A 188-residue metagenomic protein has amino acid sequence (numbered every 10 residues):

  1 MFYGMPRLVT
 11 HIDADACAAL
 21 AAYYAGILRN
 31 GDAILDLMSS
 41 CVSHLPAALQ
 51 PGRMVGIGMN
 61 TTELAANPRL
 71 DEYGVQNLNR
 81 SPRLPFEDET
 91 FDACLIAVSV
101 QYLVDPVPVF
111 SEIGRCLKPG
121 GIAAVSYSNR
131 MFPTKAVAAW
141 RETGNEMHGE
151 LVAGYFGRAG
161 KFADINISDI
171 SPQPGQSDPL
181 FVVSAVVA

Functional and structural regions predicted by a protein language model:
M1-N30: Class I SAM-dependent methyltransferase Rossmann-like catalytic core, especially the SAM/SAH-binding loop
A19, T143-N166: Short alpha-helix
A22-L84: Class I SAM-dependent methyltransferase SAM/SAH-binding core
S81-C94: A short acidic, Gly/Pro-enriched loop at the edge of an enzyme's catalytic core that lines a small-molecule cofactor
D92-V107: A short SAM/SAH-binding and catalytic strip from SAM-dependent methyltransferases
V107-I122: A short glycine-rich, Lys/Arg-flanked "PGG" loop and its adjoining helix->strand segment in the class I
I122-G154: Conserved class I S-adenosyl-L-methionine
G160-K161, D169-A188: Core SAM-dependent methyltransferase catalytic element
